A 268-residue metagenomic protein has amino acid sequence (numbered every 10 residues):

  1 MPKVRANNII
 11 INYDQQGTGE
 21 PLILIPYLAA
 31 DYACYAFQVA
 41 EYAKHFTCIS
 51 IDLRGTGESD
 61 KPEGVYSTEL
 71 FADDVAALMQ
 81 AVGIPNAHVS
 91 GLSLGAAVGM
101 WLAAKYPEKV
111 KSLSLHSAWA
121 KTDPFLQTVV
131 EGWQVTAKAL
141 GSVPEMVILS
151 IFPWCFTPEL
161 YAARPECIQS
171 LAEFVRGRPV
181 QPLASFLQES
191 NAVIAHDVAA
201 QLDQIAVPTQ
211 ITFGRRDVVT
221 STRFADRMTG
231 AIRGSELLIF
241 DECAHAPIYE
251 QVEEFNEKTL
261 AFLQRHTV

Functional and structural regions predicted by a protein language model:
N7-G64: Conserved HGGG/HGGXW glycine-rich cap/lid loop of the alpha/beta-hydrolase fold
A40, I49-G91, E257: Active-site loop/oxyanion-hole signature of alpha/beta-hydrolase fold enzymes
G91-G95, G99: Gly/Ala-rich beta-loop-alpha elbow adjacent to hydrolase catalytic centers
A104-K105, K111-S142: Flexible "cap/lid" loop of the alpha/beta hydrolase fold
P124-F125, P144-Q201: Conserved alpha/beta-hydrolase catalytic His-Asp/Glu region
I205, I211-F213: Short beta-strand/loop motif that positions the catalytic acidic residue of the alpha/beta-hydrolase fold
R216-T220: Acidic catalytic loop of the alpha/beta-hydrolase fold
S235-V268: Catalytic active-site module of serine/aspartate enzymes centered on a nucleophile-bearing elbow/loop
